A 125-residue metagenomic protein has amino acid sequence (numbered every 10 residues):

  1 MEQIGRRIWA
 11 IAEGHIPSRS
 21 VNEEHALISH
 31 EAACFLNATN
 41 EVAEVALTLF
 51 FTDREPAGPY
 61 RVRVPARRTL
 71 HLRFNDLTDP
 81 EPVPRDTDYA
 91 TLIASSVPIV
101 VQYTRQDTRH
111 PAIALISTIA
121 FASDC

Functional and structural regions predicted by a protein language model:
M1-C125: Gly/Pro-rich, tryptophan- and cysteine-flecked surface segments typical of secreted/extracellular proteins
